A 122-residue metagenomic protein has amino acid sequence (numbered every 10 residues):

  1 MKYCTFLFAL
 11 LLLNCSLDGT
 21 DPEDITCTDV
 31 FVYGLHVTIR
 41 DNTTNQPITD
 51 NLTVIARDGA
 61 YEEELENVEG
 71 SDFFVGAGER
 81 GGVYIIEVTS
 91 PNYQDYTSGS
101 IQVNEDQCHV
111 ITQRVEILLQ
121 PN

Functional and structural regions predicted by a protein language model:
M1-S16: Sec-dependent bacterial lipoprotein signal peptides
S16-G34, G99-S100, V110-P121: Beta-strand-rich domain onsets/edges
Y33-L35, T43-E64: Short, ordered, surface-exposed loop/turn motifs in non-cytosolic proteins
I39-D41, S90: Hydrophobic beta-strand positions in extracellular immunoglobulin-like domains
G70-G78: Short, surface-exposed beta-strand/beta-hairpin micro-motifs centered on an aromatic residue
G78-E79, I101: Hydrophobic loop/turn residues within beta-sheet-rich immunoglobulin-like superfamily modules
R80-N92: A short, solvent-exposed beta-strand micro-motif common in secreted/extracellular proteins
Q94-V103: Edge beta-strands of extracellular beta-sandwich domains
